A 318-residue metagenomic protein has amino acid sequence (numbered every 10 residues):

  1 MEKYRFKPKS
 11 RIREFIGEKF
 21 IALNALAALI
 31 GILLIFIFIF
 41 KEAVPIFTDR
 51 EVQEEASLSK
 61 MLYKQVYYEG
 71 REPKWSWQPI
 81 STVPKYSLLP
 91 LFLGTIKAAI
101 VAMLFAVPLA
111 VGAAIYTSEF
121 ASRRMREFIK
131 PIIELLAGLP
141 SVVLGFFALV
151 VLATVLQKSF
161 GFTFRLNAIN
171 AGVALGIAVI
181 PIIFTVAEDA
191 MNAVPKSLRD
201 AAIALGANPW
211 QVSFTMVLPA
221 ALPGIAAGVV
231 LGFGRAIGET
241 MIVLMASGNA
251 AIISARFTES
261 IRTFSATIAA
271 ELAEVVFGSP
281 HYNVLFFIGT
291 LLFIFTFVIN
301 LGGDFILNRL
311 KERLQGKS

Functional and structural regions predicted by a protein language model:
K3-I16, F20, K41-A102, S122 (+1 more regions): Periplasmic/extracellular loop-to-transmembrane helix junction in inner-membrane transport proteins
E18, L109-A148, V186, R313-S318: Cytoplasmic-entry segments and transmembrane alpha-helices of multi-pass inner-membrane transporters
F40, P108-I115, I132, V143 (+7 more regions): Membrane-embedded alpha-helices of multi-pass transport/permease systems
K85-Y116, V229, V298: Transmembrane alpha-helix signature in integral membrane proteins
E134-V179: Generic hydrophobic transmembrane alpha-helix motif, especially the helices
Q157-S159, V243-F293: Interhelical loop and adjacent transmembrane-helix boundary motif in polytopic membrane transport permeases
V186, P195, I203, P209-A246: Transmembrane alpha-helices
E188-N192, K196, I203, V230 (+1 more regions): C-terminal transmembrane helix and the adjacent membrane-cytosol boundary/short C-terminal tail of inner/organellar
